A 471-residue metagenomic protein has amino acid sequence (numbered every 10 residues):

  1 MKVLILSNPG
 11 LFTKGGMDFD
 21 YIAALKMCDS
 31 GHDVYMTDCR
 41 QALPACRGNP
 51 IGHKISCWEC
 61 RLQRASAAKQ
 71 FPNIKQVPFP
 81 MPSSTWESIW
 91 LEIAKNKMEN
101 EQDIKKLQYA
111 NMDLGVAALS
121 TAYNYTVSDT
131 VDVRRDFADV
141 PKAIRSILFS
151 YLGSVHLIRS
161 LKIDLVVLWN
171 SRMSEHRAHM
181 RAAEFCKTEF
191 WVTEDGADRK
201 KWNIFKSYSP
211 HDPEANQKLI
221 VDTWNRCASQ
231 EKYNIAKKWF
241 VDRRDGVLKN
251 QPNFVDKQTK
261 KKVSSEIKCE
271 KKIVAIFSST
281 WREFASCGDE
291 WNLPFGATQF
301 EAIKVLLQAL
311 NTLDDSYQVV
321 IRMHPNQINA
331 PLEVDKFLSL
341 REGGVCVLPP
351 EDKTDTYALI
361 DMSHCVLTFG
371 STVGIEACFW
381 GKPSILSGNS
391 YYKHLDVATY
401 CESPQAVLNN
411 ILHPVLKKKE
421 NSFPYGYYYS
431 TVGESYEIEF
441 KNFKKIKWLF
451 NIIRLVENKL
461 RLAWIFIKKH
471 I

Functional and structural regions predicted by a protein language model:
N8-F19, L168, R282-E290: A short, glycine/small-residue-rich beta-strand->loop->alpha-helix junction that serves as a flexible
K14-G31, Y35-M36, M180, G296-N311: Histidine-anchored nucleotide/phosphate-binding helix
I22, E175, D352-T399: A donor-sugar binding/catalytic signature common to diverse glycosyltransferases and related nucleotide-sugar
H32-L148, D195-D256, W448-I452, L462 (+1 more regions): Conserved N-terminal ligand/cofactor-binding loop architecture of enzyme catalytic domains
R145-R159, Y317, N326-I375: Donor nucleotide-activated moiety binding/catalytic core segment of transferases that use nucleotide-activated donors
S150-F205: Conserved nucleotide-sugar donor-interacting segment of glycosyltransferase catalytic cores, predominantly GT-B
L161, E214-K271, Q405-I471: C-terminal amphipathic helix plus adjacent low-complexity, charged tail appended to glycosyltransferase catalytic
D245-F337: Conserved catalytic-core segment of nucleotide-activated headgroup transferases in glycan assembly
